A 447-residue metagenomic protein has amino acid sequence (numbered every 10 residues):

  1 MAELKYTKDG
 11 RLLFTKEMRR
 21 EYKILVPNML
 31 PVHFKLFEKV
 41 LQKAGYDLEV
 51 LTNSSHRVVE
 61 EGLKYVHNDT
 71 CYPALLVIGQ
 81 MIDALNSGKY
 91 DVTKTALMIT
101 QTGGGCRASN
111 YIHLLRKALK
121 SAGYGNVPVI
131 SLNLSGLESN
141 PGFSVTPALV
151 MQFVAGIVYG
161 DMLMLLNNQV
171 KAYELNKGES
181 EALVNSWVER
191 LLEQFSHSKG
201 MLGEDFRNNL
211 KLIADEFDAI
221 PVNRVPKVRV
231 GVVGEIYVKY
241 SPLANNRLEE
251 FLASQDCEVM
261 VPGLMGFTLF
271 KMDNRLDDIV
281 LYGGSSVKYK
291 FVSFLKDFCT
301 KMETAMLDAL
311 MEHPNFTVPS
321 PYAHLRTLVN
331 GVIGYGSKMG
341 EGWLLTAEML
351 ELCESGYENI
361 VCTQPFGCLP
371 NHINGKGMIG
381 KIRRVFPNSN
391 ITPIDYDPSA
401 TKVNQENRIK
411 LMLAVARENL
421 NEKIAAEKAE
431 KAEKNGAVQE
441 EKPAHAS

Functional and structural regions predicted by a protein language model:
M1-S447: An N-terminal assembly and electron-transfer interface module characteristic of large anaerobic redox and radical
